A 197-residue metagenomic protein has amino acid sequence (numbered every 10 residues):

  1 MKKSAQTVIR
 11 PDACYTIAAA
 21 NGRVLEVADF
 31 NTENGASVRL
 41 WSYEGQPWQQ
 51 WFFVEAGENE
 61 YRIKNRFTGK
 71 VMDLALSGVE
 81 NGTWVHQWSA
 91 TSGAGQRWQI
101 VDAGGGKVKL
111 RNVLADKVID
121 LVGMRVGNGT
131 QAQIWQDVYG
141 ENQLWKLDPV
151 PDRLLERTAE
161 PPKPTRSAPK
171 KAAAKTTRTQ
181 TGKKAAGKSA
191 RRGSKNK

Functional and structural regions predicted by a protein language model:
M1-E33, Q50-V79, R97-V126, L144-R166 (+1 more regions): Extracellular glycan-recognition/adhesion modules and their associated mucin-like linkers
I17, W84, Q131, A159 (+2 more regions): N-terminal compositionally biased, intrinsically disordered segments and leader/signal-like regions
A36-S37, T83: Beta-strand acidic-aromatic groove motif in beta-rich domains, primarily in extracellular
R39, G129: IQ-motif-like calmodulin-binding regions
L40-P47, H86-G93, W135-N142: Trp/Gly-enriched beta-strand/coil motifs that build multi-repeat beta-propeller-like domains and related W-rich binding
W51-F52, S89, W98-V101, Q133-V138 (+2 more regions): Compositionally biased, intrinsically disordered low-complexity segments enriched in polar/proline residues
A168-A173, T177-A190, S194: Low-complexity, polybasic segments enriched for Lys interleaved with small residues
